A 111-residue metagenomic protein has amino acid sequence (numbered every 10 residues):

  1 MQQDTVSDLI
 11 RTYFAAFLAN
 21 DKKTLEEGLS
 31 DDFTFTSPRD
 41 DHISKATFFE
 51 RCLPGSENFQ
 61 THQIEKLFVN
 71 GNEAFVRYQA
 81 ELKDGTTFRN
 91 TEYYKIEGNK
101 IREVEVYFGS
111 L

Functional and structural regions predicted by a protein language model:
M1-K23, E27, D31: Short, low-complexity N-terminal intrinsically disordered segments enriched in polar/charged residues
L18, T34-P38, I43-L111: A beta-strand edge to alpha-helix "cap/lid" segment located at domain peripheries
